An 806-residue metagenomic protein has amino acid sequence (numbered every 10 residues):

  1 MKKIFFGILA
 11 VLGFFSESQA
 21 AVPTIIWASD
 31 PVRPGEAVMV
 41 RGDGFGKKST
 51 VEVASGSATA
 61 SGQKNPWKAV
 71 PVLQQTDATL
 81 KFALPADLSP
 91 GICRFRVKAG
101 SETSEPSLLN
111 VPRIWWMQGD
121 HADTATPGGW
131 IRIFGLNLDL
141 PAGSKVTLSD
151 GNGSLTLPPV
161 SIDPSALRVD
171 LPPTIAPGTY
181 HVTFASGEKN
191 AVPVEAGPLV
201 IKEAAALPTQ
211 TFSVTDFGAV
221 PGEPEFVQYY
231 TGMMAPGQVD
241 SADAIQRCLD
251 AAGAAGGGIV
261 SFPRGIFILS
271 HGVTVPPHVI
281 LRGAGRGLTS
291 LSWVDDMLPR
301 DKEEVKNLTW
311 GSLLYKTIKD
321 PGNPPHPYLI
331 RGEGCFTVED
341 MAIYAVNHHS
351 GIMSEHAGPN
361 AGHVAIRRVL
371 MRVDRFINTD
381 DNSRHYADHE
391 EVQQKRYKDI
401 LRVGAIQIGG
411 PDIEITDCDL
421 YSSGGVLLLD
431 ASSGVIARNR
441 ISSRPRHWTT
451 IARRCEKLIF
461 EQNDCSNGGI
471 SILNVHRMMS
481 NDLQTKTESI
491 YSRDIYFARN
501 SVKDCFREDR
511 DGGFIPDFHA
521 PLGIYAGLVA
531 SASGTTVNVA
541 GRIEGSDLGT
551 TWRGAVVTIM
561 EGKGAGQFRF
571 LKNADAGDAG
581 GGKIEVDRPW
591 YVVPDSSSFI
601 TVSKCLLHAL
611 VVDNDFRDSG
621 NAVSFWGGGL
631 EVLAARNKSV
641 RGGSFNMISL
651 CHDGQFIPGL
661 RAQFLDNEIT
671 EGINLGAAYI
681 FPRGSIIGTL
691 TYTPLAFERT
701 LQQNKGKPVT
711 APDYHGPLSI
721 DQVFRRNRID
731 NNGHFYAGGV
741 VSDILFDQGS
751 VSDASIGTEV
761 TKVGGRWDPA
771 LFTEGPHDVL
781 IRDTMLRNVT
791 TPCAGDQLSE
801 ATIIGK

Functional and structural regions predicted by a protein language model:
A20-P66, I92-R94, S101-S144, N190-A204 (+1 more regions): Beta-strand/beta-sandwich contexts
G119-H121, G129, T485-T487, C505-P594: Autoprocessing Asn-cyclization modules and mimics
E195-A244: Right-handed parallel beta-helix/beta-solenoid
A242, Q246-L298, I343, H348: N-terminal extracellular ligand-recognition/capping segment immediately after the signal peptide
G257-G258, L269-G272, R286, S290-V294 (+17 more regions): Short glycine/acidic-rich loop motifs that flank beta-strands on beta-rich extracellular proteins
P276-P277, R286, E333-G334, V338 (+36 more regions): Parallel beta-helix/beta-solenoid
R282, E303-D374, T416-D419, L607-R617 (+1 more regions): Parallel beta-helix/beta-solenoid
